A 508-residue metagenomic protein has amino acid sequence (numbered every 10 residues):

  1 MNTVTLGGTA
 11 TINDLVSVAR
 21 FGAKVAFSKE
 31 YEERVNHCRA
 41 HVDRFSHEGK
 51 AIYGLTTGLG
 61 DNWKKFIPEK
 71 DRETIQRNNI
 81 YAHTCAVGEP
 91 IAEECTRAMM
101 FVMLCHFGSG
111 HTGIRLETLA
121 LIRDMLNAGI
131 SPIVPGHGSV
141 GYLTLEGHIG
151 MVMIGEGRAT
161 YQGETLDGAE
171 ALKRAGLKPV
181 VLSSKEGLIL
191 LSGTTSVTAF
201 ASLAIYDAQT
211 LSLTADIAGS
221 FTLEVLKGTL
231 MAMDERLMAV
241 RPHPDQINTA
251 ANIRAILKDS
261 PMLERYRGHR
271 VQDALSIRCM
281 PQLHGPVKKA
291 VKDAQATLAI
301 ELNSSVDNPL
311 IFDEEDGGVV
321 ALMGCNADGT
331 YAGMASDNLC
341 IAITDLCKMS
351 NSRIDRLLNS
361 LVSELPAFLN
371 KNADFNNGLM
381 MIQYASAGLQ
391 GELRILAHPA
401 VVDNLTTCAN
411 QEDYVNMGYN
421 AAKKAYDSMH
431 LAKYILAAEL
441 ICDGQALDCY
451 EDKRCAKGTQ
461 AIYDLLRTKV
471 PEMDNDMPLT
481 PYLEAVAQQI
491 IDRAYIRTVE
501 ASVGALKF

Functional and structural regions predicted by a protein language model:
N2-A23, F27-R34, C38-H41, F45-S46 (+4 more regions): C-terminal auxiliary extensions adjacent to catalytic cores
L15, N79, H83, C95 (+5 more regions): Short alpha-helical scaffolding segments that buttress acidic/His motifs in well-ordered protein cores
F27, Y31, K64, P68 (+6 more regions): Short secondary-structure transition/capping motifs
R39, Q76, T96, R115-R123: Generic internal hydrophobic packing segments that stabilize the cores of diverse globular domains
G49-A51: Conserved SET/PR-domain catalytic core that frames the SAM/AdoMet-binding pocket
Y53-I75, A82-F107, I133-E156, E164 (+2 more regions): FAD-binding core of FAD-dependent oxidoreductases, characterized by glycine-rich FAD pyrophosphate-binding loops
R97, D124-A128, L465: A broadly tuned "polar low-complexity/structure-edge" signature
G110-S139: FAD-binding glycine-rich core of flavoenzymes that anchor FAD
